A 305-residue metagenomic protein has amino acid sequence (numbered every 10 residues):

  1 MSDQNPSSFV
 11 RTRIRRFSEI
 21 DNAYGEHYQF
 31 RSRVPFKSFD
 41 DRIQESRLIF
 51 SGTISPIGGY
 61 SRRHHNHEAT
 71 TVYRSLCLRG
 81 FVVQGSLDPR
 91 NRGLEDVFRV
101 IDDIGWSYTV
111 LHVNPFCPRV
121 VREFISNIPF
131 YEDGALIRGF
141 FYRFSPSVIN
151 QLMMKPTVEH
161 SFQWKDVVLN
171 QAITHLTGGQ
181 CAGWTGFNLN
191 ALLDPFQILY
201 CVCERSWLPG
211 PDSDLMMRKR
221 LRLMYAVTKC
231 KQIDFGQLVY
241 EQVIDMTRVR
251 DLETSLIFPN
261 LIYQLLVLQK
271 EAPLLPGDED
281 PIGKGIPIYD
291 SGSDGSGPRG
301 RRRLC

Functional and structural regions predicted by a protein language model:
S2-G300: A structural signal for long, well-ordered, hydrophobic/aromatic- and basic-residue-enriched core segments of folded
